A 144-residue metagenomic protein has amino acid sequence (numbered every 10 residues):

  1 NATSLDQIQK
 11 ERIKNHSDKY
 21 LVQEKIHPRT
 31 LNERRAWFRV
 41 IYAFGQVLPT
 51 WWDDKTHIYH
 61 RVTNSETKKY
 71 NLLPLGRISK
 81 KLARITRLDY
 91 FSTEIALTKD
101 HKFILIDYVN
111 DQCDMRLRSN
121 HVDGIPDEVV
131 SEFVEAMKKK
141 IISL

Functional and structural regions predicted by a protein language model:
N1-R35, P49, K69, L73-R77: Active-site nucleotide/adenylate-binding loops and adjacent lid/helix of ATP-dependent enzymes
L31-N32, R84-R87: Short loop/turn motifs at secondary-structure junctions and domain boundaries
R34-D53, I104-V109: Beta-strand scaffold of nucleotide-dependent catalytic cores
Y42-F44, I95-K99: Short, low-complexity Ser/Thr-rich regulatory SLiMs
H57-K69: Short, surface-exposed loop/helix-turn segments at secondary-structure junctions that function as lids/hinges flanking
S79-L82: A conserved acidic, glycine/proline-rich C-terminal tail/linker
R84, L97-L144: C-terminal active-site "lid" helix and adjoining low-complexity regulatory extension at the edge of ATP-using catalytic
S92: Acidic/polar, glycine-anchored loop/turn motif associated with catalytic or activation segments that engage anionic
